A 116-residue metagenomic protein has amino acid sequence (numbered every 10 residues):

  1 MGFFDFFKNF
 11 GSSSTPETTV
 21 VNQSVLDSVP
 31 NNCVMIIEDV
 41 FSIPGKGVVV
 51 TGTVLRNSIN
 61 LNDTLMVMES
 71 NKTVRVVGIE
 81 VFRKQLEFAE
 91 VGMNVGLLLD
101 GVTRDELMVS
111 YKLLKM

Functional and structural regions predicted by a protein language model:
M1-S24: Helix-rich terminal scaffold detector
F4-G11, V29, I36-S42: Accessory interdomain/linker segments of ATP-dependent helicases and helicase-like nucleic-acid enzymes that mediate
G11-S14, F41-P44, E69, R83: Conserved NTP-handling cores and scaffolds of large molecular machines
V21, N32-E38, T64-M116: Beta-strand/loop-dominated core regions that host nucleotide or nucleotide-derived cofactor-binding catalytic loops
S28-N32, I43-K46, S58-I59, V91 (+1 more regions): Short flexible coil/turn linkers enriched for glycine and charged/polar residues that connect secondary-structure
D39-V40, T53, S58, Q85: Residue-level preference for alpha-helix termini and adjacent loops
V50-S58, L97-T103: A structural micro-motif recognizing beta-strand termini and the immediately following turn/loop segments
N57, D63-T64: Conserved SET/PR-domain catalytic core that frames the SAM/AdoMet-binding pocket
